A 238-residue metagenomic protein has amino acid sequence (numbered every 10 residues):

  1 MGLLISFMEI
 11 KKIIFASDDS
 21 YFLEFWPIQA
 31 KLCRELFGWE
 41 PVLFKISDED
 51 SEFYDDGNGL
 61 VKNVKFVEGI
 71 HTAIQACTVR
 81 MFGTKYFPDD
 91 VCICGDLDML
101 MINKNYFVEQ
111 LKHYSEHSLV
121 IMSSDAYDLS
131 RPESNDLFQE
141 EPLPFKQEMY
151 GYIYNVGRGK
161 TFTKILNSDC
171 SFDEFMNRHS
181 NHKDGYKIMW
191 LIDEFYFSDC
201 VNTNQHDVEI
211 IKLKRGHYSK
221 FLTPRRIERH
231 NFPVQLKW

Functional and structural regions predicted by a protein language model:
M1-G69: N-terminal anchoring/stem segment of glycosyltransferases
E24-P27, K31, F82, L191-D199: A structural signal for well-ordered alpha-helical segments within the folded catalytic domains of diverse enzymes
V42, K62, I93-G95, V120-I121 (+1 more regions): Hydrophobic/aromatic beta-strand patches that form the interior of the parallel beta-sheet core in alpha/beta enzyme
V67-I93: A conserved donor-nucleotide-binding helix/loop in the catalytic core of Leloir-type glycosyltransferases
G95, E141, K146: Nucleic-acid-interacting cores, centered on viral/eukaryotic replication and modification enzymes
D96-L100: The conserved acidic donor/metal-binding loop of glycosyltransferases
I102-F138: Conserved donor-nucleotide/metal-binding helix-loop-beta segment in metal-dependent transferases, i.e., the alpha-helix
Y152-W238: Catalytic core and acceptor-binding pocket of nucleotide-sugar-dependent glycosyltransferases
